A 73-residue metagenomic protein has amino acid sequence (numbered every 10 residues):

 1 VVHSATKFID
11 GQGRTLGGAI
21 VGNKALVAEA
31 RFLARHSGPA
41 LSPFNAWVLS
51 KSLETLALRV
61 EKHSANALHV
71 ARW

Functional and structural regions predicted by a protein language model:
H3-W73: Active-site C-terminal subdomain of aminotransferase-like
